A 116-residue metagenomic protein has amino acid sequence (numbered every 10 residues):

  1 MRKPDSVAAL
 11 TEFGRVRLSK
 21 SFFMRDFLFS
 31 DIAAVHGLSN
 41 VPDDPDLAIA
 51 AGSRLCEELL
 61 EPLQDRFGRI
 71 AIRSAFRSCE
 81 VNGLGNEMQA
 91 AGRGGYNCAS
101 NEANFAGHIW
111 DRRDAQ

Functional and structural regions predicted by a protein language model:
M1-P45: N-terminal, Lys/Arg- and Ser/Thr-rich interaction peptides
F27-Q116: Cell-envelope/glycan interface and biosynthesis
